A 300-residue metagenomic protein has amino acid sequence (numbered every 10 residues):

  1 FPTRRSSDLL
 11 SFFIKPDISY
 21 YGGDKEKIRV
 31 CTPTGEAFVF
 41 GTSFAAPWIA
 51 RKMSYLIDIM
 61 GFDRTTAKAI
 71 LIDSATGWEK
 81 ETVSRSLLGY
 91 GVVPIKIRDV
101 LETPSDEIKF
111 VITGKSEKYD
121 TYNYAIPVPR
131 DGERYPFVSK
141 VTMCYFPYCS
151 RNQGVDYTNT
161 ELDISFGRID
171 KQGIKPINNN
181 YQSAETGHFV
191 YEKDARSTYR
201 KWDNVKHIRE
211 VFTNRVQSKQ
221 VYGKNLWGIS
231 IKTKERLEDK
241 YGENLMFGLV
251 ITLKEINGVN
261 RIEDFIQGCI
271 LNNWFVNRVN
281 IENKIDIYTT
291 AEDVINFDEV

Functional and structural regions predicted by a protein language model:
R4-S54: Extracellular S/T/G-rich loop segment that most often corresponds to the catalytic His/Ser-adjacent loop
D24, G77, P147-C149: Short loop/turn segments at secondary-structure transitions that flank enzyme active sites
Y55-I59: Active-site catalytic microenvironments for nucleophilic, acid-base chemistry
M60-P136: C-terminal subdomain of the subtilisin-like protease fold in secreted/lumenal serine endopeptidases
T103-I112, K175-Y222, R236-K240: Extended, solvent-exposed segments with strong compositional bias
V138-N204, L249: Extended low-complexity, serine/threonine- and proline-enriched intrinsically disordered segments
Y157-D170, Q217-V300: C-terminal edge strands of extracellular/lumenal beta-sandwich accessory domains
